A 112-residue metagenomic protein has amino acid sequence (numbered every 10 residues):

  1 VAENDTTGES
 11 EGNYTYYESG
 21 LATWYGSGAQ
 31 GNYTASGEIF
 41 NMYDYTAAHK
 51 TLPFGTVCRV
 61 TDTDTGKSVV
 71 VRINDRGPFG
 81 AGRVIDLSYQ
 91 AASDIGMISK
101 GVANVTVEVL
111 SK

Functional and structural regions predicted by a protein language model:
V1-K112: Secreted/periplasmic proteins
